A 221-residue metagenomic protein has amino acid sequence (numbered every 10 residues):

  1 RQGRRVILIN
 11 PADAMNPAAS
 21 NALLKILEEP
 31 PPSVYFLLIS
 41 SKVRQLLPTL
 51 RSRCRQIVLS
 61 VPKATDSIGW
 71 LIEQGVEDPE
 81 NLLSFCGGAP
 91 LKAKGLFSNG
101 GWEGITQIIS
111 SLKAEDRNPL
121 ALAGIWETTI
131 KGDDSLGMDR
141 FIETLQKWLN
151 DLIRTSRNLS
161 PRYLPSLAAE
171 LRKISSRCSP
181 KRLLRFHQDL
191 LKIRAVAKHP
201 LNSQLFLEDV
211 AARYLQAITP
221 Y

Functional and structural regions predicted by a protein language model:
R1-A18, S175: Clamp-loader machinery-focused feature within the broader ASCE/P-loop NTPase space
Q2-V6, P31-L37: Loop/turn-to-beta-strand initiation segments
R5, D13-N16, I39, V43 (+1 more regions): Short capping loops/turns at secondary-structure boundaries
A18-A22, T49: Generic recognition of short, well-ordered alpha-helical segments
N21-Y35: Conserved catalytic/switch belt of AAA+ P-loop NTPases
P32-Y35, S41-T144, W148-Y221: Charged, glycine-rich active-site and insertion segments that engage polyanionic ligands
